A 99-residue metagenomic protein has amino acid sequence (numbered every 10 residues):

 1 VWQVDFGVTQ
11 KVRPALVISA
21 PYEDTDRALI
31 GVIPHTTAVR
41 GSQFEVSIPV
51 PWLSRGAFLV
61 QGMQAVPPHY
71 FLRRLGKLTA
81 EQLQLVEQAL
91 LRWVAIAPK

Functional and structural regions predicted by a protein language model:
V1-K99: Conserved functional hotspots at enzyme active or ligand-binding sites that engage polyanionic ligands
